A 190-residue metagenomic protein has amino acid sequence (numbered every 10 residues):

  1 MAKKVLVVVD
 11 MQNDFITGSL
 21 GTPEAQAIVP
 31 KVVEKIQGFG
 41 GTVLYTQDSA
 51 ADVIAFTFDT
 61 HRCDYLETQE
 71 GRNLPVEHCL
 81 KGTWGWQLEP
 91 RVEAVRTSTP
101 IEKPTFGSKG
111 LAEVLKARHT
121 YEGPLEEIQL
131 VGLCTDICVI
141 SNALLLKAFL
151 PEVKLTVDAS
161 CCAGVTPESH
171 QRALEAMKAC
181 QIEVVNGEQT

Functional and structural regions predicted by a protein language model:
M1-P100, E152-T156, V165-N186: Active-site acidic carboxylates
G18-L20, P104, L133, S160: Short strand-loop junctions, especially beta-strand C-caps/beta-turns that link beta-sheets to coils or alpha-helices
P30-V33, Q37, K116, I140 (+1 more regions): Amphipathic, non-transmembrane alpha-helical secondary structure
D48, F106, S160-C162: Active-site beta-loop-alpha junctions enriched in small/polar residues
H78-I137: Internal catalytic-core helix/loop-beta-alpha segment that presents or stabilizes conserved functional determinants
I128-S141, K147-L150, T156-P167: Phosphate/ribose-phosphate-bearing ligand recognition and processing surfaces, centered on ADP-ribose/NAD(+/P+) systems
